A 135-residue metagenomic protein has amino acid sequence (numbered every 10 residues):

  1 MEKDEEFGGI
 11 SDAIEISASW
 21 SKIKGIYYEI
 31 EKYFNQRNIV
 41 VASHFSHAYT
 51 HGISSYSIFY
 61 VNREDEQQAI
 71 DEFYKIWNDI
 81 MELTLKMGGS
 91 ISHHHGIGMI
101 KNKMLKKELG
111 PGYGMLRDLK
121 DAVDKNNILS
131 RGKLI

Functional and structural regions predicted by a protein language model:
M1-D79, L83, M87: C-terminal substrate-recognition/cap domain of FAD-linked oxidoreductases
S11-I14, M99-L105: Short beta-alpha connecting loops at secondary-structure transitions that line or flank enzyme active sites
S46-S54, I58, H94-N102, G132-I135: A glycine-rich phosphate-binding loop feature that marks nucleotide/adenosyl-phosphate handling sites
Y74, E82, I91, G110-Y113: Long, contiguous binding/interaction regions
G88-H94: Basic polyanion-binding and macromolecular-assembly surfaces
K101-I135: Activity-critical C-terminal alpha-helical subdomain
